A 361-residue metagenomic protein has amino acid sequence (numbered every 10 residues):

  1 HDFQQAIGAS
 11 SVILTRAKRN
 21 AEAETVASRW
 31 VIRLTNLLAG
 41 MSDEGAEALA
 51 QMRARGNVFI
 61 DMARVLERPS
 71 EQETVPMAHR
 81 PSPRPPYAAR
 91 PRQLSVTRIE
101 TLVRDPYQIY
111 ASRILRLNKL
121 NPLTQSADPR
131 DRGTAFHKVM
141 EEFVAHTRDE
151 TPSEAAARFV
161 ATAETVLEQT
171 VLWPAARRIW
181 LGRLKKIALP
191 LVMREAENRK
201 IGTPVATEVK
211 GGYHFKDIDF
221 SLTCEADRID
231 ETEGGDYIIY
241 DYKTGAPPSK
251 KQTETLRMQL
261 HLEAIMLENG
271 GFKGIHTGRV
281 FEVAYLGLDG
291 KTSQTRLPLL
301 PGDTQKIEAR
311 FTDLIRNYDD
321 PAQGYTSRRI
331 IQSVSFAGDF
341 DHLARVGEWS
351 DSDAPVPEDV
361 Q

Functional and structural regions predicted by a protein language model:
H1-A48, K243-T244: Conserved C-terminal motor-coupling region of P-loop helicases
L14-T15, S82, A89-T97, R116-S126 (+5 more regions): Glycine- and acidic
K18-A21, R29, G40-R53, M266-Q361: Metal-dependent nuclease catalytic regions and adjoining charged, substrate-binding loops involved in nucleic-acid end
I32-V144, V205, I330-Q332, F336-R345 (+1 more regions): C-terminal, charged and often intrinsically disordered regions of DNA end-processing helicases and nucleases
P91, S95, I99-Y107, T124-A135 (+10 more regions): Secondary-structure capping and boundary motifs in well-ordered enzyme cores
P106-L117, F159-E164, D230-K243, A284-G287 (+1 more regions): Active-site-adjacent bridging/hinge elements
A135-H214, L297-P298: A non-catalytic, helix-rich entry segment at domain boundaries
A206-G271: Non-catalytic protein-protein interaction segments used by genome-maintenance enzymes to assemble and couple activities
